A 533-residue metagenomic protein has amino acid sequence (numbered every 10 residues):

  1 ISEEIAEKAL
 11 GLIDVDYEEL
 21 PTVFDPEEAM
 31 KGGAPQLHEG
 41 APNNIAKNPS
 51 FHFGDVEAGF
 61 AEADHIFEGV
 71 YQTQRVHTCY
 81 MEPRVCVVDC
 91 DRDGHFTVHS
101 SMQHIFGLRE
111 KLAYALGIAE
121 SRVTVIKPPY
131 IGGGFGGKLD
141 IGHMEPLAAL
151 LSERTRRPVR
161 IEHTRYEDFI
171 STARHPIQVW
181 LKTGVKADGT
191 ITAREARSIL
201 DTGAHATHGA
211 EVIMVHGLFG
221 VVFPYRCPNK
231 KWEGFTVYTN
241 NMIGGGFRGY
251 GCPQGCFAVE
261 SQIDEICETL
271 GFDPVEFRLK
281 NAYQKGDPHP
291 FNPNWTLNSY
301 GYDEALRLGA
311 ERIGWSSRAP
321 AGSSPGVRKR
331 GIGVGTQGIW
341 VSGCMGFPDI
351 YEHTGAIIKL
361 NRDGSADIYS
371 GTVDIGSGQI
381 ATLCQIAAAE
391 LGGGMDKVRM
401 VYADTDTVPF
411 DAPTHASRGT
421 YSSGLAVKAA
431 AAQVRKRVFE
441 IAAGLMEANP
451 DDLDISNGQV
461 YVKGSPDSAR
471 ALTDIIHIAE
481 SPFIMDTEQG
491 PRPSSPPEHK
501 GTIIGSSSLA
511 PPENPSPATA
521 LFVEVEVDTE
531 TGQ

Functional and structural regions predicted by a protein language model:
I1-Q533: Structural alpha/beta core scaffold segments of enzyme domains
